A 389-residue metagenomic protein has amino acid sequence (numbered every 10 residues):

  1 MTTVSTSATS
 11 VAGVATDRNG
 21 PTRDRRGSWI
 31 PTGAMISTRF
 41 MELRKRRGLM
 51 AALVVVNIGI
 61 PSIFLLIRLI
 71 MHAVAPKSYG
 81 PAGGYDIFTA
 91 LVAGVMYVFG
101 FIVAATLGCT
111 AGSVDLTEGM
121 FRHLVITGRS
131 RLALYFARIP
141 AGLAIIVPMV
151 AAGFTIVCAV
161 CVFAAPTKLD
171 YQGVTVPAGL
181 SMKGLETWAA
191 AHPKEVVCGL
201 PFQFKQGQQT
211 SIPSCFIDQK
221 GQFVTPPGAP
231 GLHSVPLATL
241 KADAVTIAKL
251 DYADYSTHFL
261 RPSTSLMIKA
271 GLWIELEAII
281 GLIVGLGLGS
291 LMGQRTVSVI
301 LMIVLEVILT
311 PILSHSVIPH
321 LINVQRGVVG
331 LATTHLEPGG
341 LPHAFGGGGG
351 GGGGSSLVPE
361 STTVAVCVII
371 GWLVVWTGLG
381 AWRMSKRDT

Functional and structural regions predicted by a protein language model:
T2-G13, S290-L291, C367-T389: Junction motif at the cytosolic side of a transmembrane helix
T3-V4, V11-W29, L49, V56-S113 (+5 more regions): Secretory targeting signals
F40-V56, R295-T296: Membrane-interface helix starts
L53, R122, Y135, V299-I300: Hydrophobic/aromatic positions within or immediately flanking transmembrane alpha-helices of multi-pass small-molecule
V54-G59, S298-L309, V324-V328: Central hydrophobic cores of alpha-helical transmembrane segments in multi-pass integral membrane proteins
G108-T127, R131-L132, I139: Transmembrane helix boundary and interhelical loop/hinge segments in multi-pass membrane proteins
A133-F136, M384: Alpha-helix N-cap/helix-start motif at helix boundaries, enriched for small hydrophobics
